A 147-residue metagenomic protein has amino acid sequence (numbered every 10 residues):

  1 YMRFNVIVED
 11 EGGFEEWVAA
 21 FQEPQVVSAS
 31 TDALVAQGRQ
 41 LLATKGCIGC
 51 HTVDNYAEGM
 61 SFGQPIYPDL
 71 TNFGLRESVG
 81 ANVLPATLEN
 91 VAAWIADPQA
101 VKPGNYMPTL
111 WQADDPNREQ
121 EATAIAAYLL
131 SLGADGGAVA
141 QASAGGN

Functional and structural regions predicted by a protein language model:
Y1-V18, I48-G49, V53: Extracellular/periplasmic metallocenter environments
R3-N5, A36-I48, G63-P68: Sequence context surrounding c-type heme c attachment/ligation sites in exported
E9, K45, K102: Residue-level signal for short amphipathic helical patches enriched in basic/charged and nearby hydrophobic residues
G12-A43, G133-N147: Electrostatic cytochrome c docking/interface patches
V18-A33, M60-G133: Extracytoplasmic electron-transfer domains, predominantly the class I c-type cytochrome c fold
G38, T44-D54, V91, M107 (+2 more regions): The canonical Cys-X-X-Cys-His
